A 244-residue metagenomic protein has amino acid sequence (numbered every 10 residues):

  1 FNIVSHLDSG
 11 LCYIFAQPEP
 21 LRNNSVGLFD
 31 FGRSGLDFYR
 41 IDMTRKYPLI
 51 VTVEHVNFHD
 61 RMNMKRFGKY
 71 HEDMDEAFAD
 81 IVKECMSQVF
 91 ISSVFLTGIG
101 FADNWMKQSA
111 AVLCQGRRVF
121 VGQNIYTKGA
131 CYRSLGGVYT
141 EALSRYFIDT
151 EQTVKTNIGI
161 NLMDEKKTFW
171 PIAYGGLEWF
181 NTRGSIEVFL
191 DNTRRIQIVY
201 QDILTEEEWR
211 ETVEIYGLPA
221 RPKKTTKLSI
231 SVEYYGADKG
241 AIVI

Functional and structural regions predicted by a protein language model:
F1-S25, G68-D80, L113-R118, Q123 (+2 more regions): N-terminal phosphate-binding loop and flanking beta/alpha elements of the actin-like ATPase fold
F15-V53, T226-I244: Gly/Thr-rich phosphate-binding beta-strand-loop-beta motif of the actin/hexokinase/Hsp70
F29-G32, L96-F101, E151: Structural motif
G35-L36, E72-D73, G100-N104: Short acidic, S/G/P-rich loop/turn micro-motifs used as interaction or catalytic elements
R40-M74: Short glycine-rich, Thr/Ser-proximal phosphate-binding strand/loop in the N-terminal lobe of ATP-dependent enzymes
I81-L113, R118, G122-Q123: Glycine-rich phosphate-binding loops at beta-strand->alpha-helix junctions
S92-S93, L113-Q123, K128-C131, V213-I244: C-terminal extensions
I125, Y132-K227: Acidic, glycine/GT-rich loop-and beta-edge segments that sit at the periphery of enzyme/chaperone cores
